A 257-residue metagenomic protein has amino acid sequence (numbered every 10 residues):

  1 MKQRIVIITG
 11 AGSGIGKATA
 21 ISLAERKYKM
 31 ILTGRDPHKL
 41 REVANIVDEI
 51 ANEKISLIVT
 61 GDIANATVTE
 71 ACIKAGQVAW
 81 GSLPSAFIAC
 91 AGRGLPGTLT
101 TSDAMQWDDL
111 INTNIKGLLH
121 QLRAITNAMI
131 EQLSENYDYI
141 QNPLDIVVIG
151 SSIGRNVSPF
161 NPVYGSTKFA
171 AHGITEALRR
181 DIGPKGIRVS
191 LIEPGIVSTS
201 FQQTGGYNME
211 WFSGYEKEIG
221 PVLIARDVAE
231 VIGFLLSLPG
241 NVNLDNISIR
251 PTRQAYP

Functional and structural regions predicted by a protein language model:
G12-G14: Conserved glycine-rich cofactor-binding loop
Y28-E42: Conserved glycine-rich Rossmann-like NAD(P)H-binding loop of the short-chain dehydrogenase/reductase
C90-L95: Conserved NAD(P)H cofactor-binding loop of Rossmann-fold oxidoreductase domains
T98-L99, D103-I111: Substrate-binding pocket helix/loop in short-chain dehydrogenase/reductase
L122, T167: Active-site helix of classical SDR
S151: Residue(s) in the substrate-gating loop at a strand-loop-helix junction that position the organic substrate next
L191-I192, W211-P257: C-terminal helical subdomain
